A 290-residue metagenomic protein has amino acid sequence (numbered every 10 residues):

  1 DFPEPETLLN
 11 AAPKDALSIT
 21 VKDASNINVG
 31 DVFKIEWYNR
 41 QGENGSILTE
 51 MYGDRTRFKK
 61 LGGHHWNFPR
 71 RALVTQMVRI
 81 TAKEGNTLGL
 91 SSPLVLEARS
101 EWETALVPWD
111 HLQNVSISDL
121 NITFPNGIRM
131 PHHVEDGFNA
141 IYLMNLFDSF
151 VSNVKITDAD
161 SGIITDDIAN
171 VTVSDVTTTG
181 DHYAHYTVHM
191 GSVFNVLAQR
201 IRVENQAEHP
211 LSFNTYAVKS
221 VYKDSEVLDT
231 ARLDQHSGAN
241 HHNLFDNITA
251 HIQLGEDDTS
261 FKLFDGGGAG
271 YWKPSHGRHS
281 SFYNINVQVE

Functional and structural regions predicted by a protein language model:
D1-L9, G42, S46, V107 (+2 more regions): Interface-prone segments of viral and bacterial extracellular assemblies
D1-T75, K83, S91, E97: Autoprocessing Asn-cyclization modules and mimics
F2-P3, S18-V21, S25-Y38, D110-I128 (+1 more regions): Parallel beta-helix/beta-solenoid
A16, A98-V107, P131-Y142, D158-S161 (+4 more regions): Extracellular beta-strand/beta-solenoid scaffold signature
V29, E43-G45, A98-S100, P125-M130 (+3 more regions): Short helix/loop capping segments that flank catalytic or ligand/cofactor-binding pockets
P69-G127: Extended acidic/polar, glycine-enriched regions that form or flank non-catalytic beta-rich accessory modules
Q113-F124, F147-D158, A169-H182, S192-E208 (+4 more regions): Right-handed parallel beta-helix
